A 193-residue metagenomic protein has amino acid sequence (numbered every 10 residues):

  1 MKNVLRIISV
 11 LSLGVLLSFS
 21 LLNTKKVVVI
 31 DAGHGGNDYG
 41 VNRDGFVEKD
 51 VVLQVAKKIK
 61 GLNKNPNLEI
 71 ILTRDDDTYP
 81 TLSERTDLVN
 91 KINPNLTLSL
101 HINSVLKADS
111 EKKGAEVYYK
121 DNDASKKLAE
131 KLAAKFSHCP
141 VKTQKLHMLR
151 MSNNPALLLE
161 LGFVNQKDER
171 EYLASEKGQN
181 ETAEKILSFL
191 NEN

Functional and structural regions predicted by a protein language model:
V4-K26: Bacterial Sec-dependent signal peptides at the C-terminal "C-region" and cleavage site
V4-L5, K25-K26, V51-N193: Active-site-proximal helix/loop segments of hydrolytic enzymes
K26-G45: Short glycine-rich His-centered loop
F46-D50: Short, conserved micro-motifs enriched in small and acidic residues
